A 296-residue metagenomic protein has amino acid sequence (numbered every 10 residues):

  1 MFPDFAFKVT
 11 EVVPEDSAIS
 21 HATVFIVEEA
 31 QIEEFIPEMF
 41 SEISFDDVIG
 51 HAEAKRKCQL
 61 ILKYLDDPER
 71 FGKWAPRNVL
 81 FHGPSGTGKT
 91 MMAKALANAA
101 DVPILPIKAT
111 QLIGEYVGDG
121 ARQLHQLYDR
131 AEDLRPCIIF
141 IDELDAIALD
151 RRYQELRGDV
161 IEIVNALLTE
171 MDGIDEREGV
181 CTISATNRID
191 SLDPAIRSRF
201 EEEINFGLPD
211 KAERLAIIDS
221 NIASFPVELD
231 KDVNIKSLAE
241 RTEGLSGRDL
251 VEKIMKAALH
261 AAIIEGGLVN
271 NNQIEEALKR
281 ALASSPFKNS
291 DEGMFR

Functional and structural regions predicted by a protein language model:
M1-R56: AAA+ P-loop ATPase mechanoenzymes
V9, V79-L80, I274: Hydrophobic beta-strand residues in large extracellular and virion-surface proteins
S20, S44, N234, V269-N270: A diffuse structural propensity rather than consistent per-protein peaks
M39-A239, L245: Walker A/P-loop NTP-binding motif of AAA+ ATPase domains
F71, S237-E240, L245-R248, E252-K253 (+1 more regions): C-terminal engagement/docking regions of AAA+ P-loop ATPases
